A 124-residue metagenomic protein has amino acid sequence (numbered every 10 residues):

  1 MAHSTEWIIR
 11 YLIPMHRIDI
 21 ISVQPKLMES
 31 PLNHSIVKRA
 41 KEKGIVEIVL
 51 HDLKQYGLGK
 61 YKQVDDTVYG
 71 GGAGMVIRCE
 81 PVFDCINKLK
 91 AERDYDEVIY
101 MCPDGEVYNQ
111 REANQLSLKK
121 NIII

Functional and structural regions predicted by a protein language model:
M15-K90: N-terminal nucleotide/polyanion-binding subdomain common to many enzyme families
V76-I124: S-adenosyl-L-methionine/SAH cofactor-binding core of RNA-modifying enzymes
